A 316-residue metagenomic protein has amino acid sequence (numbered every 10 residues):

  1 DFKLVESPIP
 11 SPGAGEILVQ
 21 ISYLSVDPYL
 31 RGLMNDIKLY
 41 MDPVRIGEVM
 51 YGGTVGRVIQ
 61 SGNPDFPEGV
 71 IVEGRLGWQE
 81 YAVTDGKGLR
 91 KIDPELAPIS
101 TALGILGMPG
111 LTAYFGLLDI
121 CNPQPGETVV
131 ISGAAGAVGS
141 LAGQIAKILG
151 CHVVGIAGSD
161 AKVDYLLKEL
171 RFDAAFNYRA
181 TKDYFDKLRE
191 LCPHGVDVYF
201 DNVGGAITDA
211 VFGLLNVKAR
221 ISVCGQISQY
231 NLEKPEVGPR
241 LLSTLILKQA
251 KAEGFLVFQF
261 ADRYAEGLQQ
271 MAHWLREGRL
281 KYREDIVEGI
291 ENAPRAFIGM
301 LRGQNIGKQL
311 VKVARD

Functional and structural regions predicted by a protein language model:
P8-V26, M34-W78: Glycine-rich beta-strand-centered segment in the early N-terminal region that forms part of a ligand/cofactor-binding
M50-R57, P67-G133: NAD(P)H dinucleotide-binding glycine-rich loop of Rossmann-like/cofactor-binding domains, especially the beta1-alpha1
E73, V130, F176, Y199-F200: N-terminal Rossmann-like NAD(P) cofactor-binding module of classical short-chain dehydrogenase/reductase
Q79-E80, G158-L170, P235-L242: Short, glycine/polar-rich helix-capping loops at beta-to-alpha or helix-loop-helix junctions that flank or form
L103-T181: Mid-domain Rossmann-like dinucleotide-binding core that forms the NAD(H)/NADP(H) cofactor-binding site
K182-H194: Short amphipathic alpha-helix with an adjacent loop that forms part of the alpha/beta core around
A206-L280, V313-D316: Glycine-rich phosphate-binding loop and adjacent beta-alpha segment of Rossmann(oid) nucleotide-cofactor-binding
R279-I286, P294-D316: C-terminal capping/lid region of NAD(P)-dependent oxidoreductase domains
